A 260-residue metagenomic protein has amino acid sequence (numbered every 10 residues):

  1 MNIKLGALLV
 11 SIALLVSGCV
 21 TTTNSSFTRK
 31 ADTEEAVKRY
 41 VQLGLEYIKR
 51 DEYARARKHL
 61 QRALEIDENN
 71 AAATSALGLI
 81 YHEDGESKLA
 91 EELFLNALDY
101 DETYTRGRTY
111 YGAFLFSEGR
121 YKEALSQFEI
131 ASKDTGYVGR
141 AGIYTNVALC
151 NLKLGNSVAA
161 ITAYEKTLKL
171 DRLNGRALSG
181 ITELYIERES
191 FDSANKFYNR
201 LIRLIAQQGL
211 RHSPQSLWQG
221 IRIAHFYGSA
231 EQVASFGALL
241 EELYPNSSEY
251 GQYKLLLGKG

Functional and structural regions predicted by a protein language model:
A13-A36, G260: Bacterial Sec signal peptide processing site at the extreme N-terminus
D32, I66, Y100, D134-G136 (+3 more regions): Structural marker of alpha-solenoid helical repeat scaffolds
A36, N70, Y104, V138-R140 (+2 more regions): Residue-level recognition of tetratricopeptide repeat
Q42, A76, Y110, Y144-N146 (+2 more regions): Canonical tetratricopeptide repeat
K49, E83-D84, S117-E118, D134 (+4 more regions): Register position in tetratricopeptide repeats
D51-K58, D84-N96, G119-I130, L154-A163 (+1 more regions): Structural signature of tandem alpha-helical TPR/SEL1-like repeats, specifically the intra-repeat loop/turn
A73, G107, A141-I143, A177 (+3 more regions): TPR alpha-solenoid repeat register
